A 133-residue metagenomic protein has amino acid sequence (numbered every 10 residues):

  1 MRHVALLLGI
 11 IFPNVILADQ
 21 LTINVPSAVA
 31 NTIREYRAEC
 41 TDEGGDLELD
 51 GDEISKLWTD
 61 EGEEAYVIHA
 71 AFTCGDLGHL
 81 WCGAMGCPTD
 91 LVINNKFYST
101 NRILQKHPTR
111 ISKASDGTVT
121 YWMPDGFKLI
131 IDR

Functional and structural regions predicted by a protein language model:
V4-A5, P13, L17-E43, N101-R133: Acidic, small-residue rich beta-repeat scaffolds with periodic aromatic anchors
G45, L77-A84: Short consensus segments that form the blades of beta-propeller domains, in both extracellular/periplasmic
D46-S55: Signature of short aromatic-glycine-proline-rich micro-motifs recurring in repeat-based ectodomains
L57-D76, S115-M123: Acidic/hydrophobic-patterned starts of short beta strands in beta-sheet-rich repeat architectures
A84-N94: Beta-propeller blade signature
F97-Y98: Blade-edge beta-strand/turn elements of extracellular beta-propeller and related beta-sheet repeat scaffolds
